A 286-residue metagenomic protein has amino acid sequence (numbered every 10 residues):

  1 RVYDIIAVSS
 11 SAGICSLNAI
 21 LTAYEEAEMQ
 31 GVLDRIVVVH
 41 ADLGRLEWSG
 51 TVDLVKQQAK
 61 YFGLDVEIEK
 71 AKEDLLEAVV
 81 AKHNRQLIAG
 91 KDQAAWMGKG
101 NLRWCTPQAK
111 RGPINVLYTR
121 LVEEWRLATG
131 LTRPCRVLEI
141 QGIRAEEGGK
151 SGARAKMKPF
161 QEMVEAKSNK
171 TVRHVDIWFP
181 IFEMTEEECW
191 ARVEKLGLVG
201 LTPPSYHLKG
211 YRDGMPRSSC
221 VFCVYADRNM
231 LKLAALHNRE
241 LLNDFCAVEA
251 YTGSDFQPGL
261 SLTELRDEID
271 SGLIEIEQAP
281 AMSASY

Functional and structural regions predicted by a protein language model:
R1-Y286: Nucleotide-activated chemistry modules centered on ATP-dependent adenylation/adenylyltransferase
